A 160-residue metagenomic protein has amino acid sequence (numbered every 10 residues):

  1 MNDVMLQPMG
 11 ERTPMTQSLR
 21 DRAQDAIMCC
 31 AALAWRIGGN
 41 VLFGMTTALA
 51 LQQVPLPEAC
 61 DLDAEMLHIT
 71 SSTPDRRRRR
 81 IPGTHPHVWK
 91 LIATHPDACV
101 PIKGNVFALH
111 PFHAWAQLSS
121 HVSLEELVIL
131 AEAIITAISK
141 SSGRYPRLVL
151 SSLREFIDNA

Functional and structural regions predicted by a protein language model:
M1-A160: Short gly/ser-rich loop at a beta-strand->alpha-helix junction or flexible surface loop bordering the NTP-binding
